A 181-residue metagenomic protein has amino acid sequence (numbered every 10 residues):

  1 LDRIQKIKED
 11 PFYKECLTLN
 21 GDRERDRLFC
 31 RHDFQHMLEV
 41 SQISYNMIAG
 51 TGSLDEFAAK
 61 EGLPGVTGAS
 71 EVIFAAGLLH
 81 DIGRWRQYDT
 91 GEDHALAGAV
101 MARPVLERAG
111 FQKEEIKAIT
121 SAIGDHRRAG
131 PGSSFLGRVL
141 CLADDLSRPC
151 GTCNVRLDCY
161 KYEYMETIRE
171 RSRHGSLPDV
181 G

Functional and structural regions predicted by a protein language model:
L1-G181: Metal-dependent phosphohydrolase cores
